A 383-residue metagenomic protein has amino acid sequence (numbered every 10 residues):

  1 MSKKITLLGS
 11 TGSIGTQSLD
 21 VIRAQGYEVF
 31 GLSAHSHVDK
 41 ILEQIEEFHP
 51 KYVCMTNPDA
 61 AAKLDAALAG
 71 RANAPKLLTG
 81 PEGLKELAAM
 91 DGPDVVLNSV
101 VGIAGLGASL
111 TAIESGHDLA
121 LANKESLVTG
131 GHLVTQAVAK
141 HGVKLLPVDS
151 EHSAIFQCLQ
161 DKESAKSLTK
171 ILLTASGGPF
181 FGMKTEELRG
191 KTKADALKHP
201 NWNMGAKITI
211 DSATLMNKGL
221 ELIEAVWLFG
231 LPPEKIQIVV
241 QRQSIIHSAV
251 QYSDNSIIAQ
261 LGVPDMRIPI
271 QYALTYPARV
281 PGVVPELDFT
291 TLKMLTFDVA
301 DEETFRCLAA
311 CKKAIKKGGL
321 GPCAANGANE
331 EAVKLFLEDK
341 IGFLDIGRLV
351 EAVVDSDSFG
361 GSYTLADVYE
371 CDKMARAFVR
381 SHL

Functional and structural regions predicted by a protein language model:
M1-L383: Catalytic, metal-anchored helix/loop core of enzyme active sites in primary metabolism
